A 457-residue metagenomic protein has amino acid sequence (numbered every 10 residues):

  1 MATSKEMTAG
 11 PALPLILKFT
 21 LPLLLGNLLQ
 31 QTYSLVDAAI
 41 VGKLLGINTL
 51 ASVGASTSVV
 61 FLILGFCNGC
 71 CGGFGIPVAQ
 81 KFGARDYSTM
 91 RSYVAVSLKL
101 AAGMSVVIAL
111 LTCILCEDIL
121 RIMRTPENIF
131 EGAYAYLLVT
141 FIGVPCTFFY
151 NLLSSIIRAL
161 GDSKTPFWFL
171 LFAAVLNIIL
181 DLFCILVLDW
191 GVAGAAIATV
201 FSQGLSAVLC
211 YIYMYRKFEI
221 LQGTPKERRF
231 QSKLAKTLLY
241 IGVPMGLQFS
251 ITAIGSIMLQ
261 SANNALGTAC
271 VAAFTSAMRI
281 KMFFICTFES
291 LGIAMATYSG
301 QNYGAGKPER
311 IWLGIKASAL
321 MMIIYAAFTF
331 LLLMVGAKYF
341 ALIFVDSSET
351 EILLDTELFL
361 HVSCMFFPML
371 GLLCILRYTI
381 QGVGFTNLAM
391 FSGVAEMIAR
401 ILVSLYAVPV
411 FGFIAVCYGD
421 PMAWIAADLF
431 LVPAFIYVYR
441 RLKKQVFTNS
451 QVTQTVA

Functional and structural regions predicted by a protein language model:
M1-T20, V78-G143, V187-V243, S299-F366 (+1 more regions): Short alpha-helical transmembrane segments in multi-pass integral membrane proteins
A9, L13-T32, V36, V59-F66 (+7 more regions): Residue-level signal for short hydrophobic patches within transmembrane helices of multi-pass membrane transporters
K18-D37, V139, Y150, A173 (+4 more regions): Transmembrane helical elements of multi-pass membrane transporters/channels
T32-A51, L120-E127, F183-W190, S250-R279 (+4 more regions): Helix-terminus/linker motif at the lipid-water interface of multi-pass membrane proteins
V41-F61, E127-G132, V192-A193, L234-I241 (+5 more regions): Interfacial/gating helices of multi-pass transporter permease domains
L50-L110, T147-P166, A273-A337, L370-S392: Small-residue-rich hydrophobic transmembrane alpha-helices
L62-G65, A109, N177-D181, A207-Y211 (+4 more regions): Hydrophobic transmembrane alpha-helices of multi-pass small-molecule transporters
C71, V139-R158, P166-A174, A195-C210 (+4 more regions): Short runs within selected transmembrane alpha-helices of multi-pass transporters and secretion channels
